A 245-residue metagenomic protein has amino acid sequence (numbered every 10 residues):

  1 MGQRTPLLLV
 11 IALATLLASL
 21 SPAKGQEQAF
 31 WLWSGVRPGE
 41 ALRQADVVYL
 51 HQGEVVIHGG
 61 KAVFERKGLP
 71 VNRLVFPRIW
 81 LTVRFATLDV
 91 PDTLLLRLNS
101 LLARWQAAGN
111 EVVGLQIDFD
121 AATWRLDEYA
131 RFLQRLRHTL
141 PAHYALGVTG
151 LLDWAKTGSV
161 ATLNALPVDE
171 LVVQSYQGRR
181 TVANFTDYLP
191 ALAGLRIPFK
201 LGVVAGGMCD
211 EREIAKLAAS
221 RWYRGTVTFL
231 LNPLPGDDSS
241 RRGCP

Functional and structural regions predicted by a protein language model:
M1-G2: N-terminal secretory signal peptides that target proteins for export/translocation
T5-A14, A18-P245: Secreted glycan hydrolases and related glycan-binding modules that recognize and/or cleave
